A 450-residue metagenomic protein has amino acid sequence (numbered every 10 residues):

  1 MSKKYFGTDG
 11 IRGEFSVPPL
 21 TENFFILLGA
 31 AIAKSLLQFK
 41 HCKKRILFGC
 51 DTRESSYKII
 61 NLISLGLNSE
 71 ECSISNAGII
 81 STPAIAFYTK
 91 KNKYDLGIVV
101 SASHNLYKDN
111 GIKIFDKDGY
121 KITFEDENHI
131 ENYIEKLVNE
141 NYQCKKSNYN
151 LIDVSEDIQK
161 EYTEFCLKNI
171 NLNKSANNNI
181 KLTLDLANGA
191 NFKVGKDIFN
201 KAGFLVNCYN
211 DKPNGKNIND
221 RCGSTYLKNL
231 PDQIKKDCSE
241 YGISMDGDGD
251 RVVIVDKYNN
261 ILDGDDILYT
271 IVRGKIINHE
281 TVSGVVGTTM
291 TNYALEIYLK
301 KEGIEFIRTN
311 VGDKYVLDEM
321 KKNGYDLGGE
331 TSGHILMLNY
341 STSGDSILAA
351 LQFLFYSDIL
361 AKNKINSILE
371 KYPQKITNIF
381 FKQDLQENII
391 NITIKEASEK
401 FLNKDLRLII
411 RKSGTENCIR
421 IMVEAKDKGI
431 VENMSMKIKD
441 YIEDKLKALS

Functional and structural regions predicted by a protein language model:
M1, E14, N110-I234: Gly/Ser/Thr-enriched, mixed-charge loops and adjacent short helices that form phosphate/oxyanion-binding elements
M1-L65, S69-E71, L96, I152-L182 (+1 more regions): An N-terminal, well-structured beta->alpha segment
K34, C42-D109, D197-V255: N-terminal small/polar loop signature for handling phosphorylated ligands or for N-terminal nucleophile
I74-P83, I261-G264, T288, T309-N310: Active-site nucleophile and cofactor-binding loops and adjacent substrate-binding regions of central metabolic enzymes
D95-D109, I234-D256, N260-I261, F306-D345: Glycine-rich phosphate-binding loop
Y107-N110, I114-T123, N132, K228-G303: Replace "Mg2+/Mn2+-dependent" with "divalent metal-dependent
I277-S450: Phosphate-binding and adjacent anionic-ligand microenvironments
